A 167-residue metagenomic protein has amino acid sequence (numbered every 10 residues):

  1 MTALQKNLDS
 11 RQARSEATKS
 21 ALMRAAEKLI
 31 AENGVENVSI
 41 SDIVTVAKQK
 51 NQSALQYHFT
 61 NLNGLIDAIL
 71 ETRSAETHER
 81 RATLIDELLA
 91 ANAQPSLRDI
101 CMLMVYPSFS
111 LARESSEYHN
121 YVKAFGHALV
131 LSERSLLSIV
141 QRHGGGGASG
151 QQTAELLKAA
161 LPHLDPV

Functional and structural regions predicted by a protein language model:
M1-N33, D42, G64: Basic, helix-initiating cap at the start of DNA-binding domains
K19-R24, F59-A82, D86: An amphipathic alpha-helix adjacent to DNA-recognition modules
A21, D42, D99, L103 (+2 more regions): Amphipathic alpha-helical interaction segments
L29, E36-G64, A68: Helix-turn-helix
K50, E76, R80, A128 (+1 more regions): A short secondary-structure junction motif
A82-Y121: Hydrophobic alpha-helical connector segments
D99, E117-K123, L131-L161: Amphipathic alpha-helical packing segments from all-alpha helical-bundle domains
L161-V167: Charged, low-complexity intrinsically disordered regulatory/assembly segments
